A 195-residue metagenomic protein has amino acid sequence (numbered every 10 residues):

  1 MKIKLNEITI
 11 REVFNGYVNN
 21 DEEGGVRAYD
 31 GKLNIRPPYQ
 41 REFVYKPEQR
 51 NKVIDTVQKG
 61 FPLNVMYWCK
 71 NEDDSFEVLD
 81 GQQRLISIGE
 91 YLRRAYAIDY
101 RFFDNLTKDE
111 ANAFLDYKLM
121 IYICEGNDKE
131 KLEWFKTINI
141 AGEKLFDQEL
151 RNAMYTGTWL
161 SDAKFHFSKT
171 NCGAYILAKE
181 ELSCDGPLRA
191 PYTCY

Functional and structural regions predicted by a protein language model:
M1-F76, R93-A95, L119, F165: N-terminal leader or domain-start segments enriched in small/polar residues
K32-N34, P38, E42-V44, P62 (+5 more regions): Residue-level preference for alpha-helix termini and adjacent loops
P47-N51, Q82, D128: Conserved structured core elements
W68, R93, Y100-F103, E110-Y195: Solvent-exposed functional surfaces
S75-F76, L85-S87, E110, E130-K131: Short catalytic/ligand-binding loop motif for oxyanion handling, primarily in non-cytosolic enzymes, centered on
V78-D80: Short hydrophobic beta-strand that contains or immediately precedes a catalytic carboxylate
Q82-I98: Short active-site loop/helix that positions an aromatic residue
